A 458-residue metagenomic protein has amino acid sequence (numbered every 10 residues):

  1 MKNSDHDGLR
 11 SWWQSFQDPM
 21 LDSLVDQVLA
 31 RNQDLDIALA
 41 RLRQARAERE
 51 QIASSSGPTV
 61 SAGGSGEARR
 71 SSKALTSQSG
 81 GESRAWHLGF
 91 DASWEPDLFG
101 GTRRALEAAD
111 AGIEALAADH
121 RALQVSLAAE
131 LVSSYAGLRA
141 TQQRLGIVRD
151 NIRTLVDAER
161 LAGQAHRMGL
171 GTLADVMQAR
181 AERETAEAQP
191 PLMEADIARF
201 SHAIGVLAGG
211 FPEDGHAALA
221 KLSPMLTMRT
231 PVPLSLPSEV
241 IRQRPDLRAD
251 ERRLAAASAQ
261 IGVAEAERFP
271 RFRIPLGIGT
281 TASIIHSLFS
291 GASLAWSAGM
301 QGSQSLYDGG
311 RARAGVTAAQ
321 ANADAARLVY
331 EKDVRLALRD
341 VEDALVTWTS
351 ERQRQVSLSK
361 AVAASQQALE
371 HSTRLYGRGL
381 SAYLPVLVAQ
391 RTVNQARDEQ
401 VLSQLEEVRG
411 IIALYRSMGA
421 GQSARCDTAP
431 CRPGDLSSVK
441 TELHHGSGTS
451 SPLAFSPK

Functional and structural regions predicted by a protein language model:
M1-Q17, D26, S65-D91, D214-P233 (+4 more regions): Small/polar, glycine/serine/threonine/aspartate-rich low-complexity segments that form flexible
M1-S133, R271-L276, A295-S297, L306-V316 (+1 more regions): Short flexible linkers and secondary-structure junctions
D18, R31-D34, E95, Q142 (+4 more regions): Short loop-to-helix capping motifs
D36-I37, A53-S54, P96-Q124, A174 (+6 more regions): Sec/SRP-type N-terminal targeting helices
T102, A117-L236, T347, E351 (+4 more regions): Periplasmic alpha-helical coiled-coil/stalk elements that build and connect Gram-negative outer-membrane
H166-L170, Y376-L380, S417-G421: A short glycine-centered flexible hinge/capping loop motif at secondary-structure junctions
G169-T172, A337, A344, G379-Y383: Alpha-helical heptad-repeat coiled-coil segments that mediate oligomerization/polymerization in large
